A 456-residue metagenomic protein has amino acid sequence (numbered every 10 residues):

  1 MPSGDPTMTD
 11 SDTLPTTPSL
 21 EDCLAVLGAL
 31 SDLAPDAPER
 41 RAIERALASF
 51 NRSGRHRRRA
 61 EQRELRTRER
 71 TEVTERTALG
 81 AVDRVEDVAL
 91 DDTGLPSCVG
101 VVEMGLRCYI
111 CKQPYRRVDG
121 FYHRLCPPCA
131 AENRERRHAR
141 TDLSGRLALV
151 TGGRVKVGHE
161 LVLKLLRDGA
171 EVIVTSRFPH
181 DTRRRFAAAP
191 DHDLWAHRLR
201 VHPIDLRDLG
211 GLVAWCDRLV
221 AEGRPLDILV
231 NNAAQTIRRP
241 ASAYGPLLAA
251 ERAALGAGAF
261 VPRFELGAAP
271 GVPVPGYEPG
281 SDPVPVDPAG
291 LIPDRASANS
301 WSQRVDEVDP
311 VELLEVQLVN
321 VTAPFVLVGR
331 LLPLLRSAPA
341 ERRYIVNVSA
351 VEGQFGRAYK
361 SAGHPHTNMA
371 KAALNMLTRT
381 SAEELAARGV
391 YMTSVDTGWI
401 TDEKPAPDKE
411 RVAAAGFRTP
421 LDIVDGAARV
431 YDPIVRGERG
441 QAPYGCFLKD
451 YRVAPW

Functional and structural regions predicted by a protein language model:
P2, M8-G105: N-terminal alpha-helical interaction blocks
T13-D32, A269-V272, S281-P283, E410-W456: C-terminal helical subdomain
C108-C111, C126-C129, I345: Short cysteine-rich clusters marking metal-coordination/redox-active sites
Y109, R117, A234-T236, P240-Q317 (+3 more regions): Catalytic loop of short-chain dehydrogenase/reductase
R134-P179: Canonical Rossmann dinucleotide-binding motif of NAD(H)/NADP(H)-dependent dehydrogenases/reductases, specifically
P190-G210, A298-D306: Rossmann-fold cofactor-recognition segment
A196-R200, R218-N231, A243: A glycine-rich helix->loop->beta "capping" turn within Rossmann-like NAD(P)(H)-dependent oxidoreductase domains
